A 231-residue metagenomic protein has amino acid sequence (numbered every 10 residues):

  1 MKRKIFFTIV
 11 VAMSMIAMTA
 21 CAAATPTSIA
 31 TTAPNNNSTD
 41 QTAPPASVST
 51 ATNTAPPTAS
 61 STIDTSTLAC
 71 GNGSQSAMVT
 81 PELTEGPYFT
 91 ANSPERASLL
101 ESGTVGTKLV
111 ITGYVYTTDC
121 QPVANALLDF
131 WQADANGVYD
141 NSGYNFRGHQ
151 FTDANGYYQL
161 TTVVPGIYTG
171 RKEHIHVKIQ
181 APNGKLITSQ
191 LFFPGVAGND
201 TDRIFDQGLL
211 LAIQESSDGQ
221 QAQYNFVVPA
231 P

Functional and structural regions predicted by a protein language model:
M1-I9: Bacterial N-terminal signal peptides that target proteins for export
V11-L68, S74, G86: Ser/Thr-rich, Proline-interspersed low-complexity disordered segments
N37, N53-L210, S217, Q221-P231: Beta-strand-dominated extracellular/periplasmic modules and repeats in secreted or surface-exposed proteins
